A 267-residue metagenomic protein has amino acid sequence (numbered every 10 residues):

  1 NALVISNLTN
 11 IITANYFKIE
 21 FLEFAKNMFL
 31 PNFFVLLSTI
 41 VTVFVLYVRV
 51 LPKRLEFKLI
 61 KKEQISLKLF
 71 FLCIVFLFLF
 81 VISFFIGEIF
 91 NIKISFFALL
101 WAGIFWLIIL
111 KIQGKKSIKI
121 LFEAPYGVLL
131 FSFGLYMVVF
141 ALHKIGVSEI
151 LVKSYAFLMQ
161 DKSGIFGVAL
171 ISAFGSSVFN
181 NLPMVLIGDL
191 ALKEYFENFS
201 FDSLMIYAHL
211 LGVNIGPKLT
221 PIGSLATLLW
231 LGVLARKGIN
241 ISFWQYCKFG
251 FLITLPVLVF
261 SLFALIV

Functional and structural regions predicted by a protein language model:
A2, L22-L72, F90, I215-V267: Juxtamembrane and boundary regions of transmembrane helices in multi-pass small-molecule transporters and channels
A2-V4, L8, F78-G87, G134-K153 (+1 more regions): Hydrophobic alpha-helical transmembrane segments in multi-pass integral membrane proteins
L8-N27, F140-I239: Membrane-interfacial helix-loop connectors
A25-F29, F33, F70-F78, F96-L100 (+4 more regions): Hydrophobic alpha-helical transmembrane segments
L46-R49, L107-K119, A235-K237: C-terminal ends of transmembrane helices
S66-C73, I120-V139, H143-K144, D161-G164 (+4 more regions): Helical membrane-embedded segments and adjacent short helical loop/helix-boundary regions of multi-pass membrane
F78-I104, I108-K111: Flexible hinge motifs at transmembrane-helix junctions and intramembrane kinks/re-entrant loops in multi-pass membrane
G114-P125, N240, W244: Interfacial helix-loop-helix linkers and transmembrane-helix boundary segments in multi-pass membrane proteins
